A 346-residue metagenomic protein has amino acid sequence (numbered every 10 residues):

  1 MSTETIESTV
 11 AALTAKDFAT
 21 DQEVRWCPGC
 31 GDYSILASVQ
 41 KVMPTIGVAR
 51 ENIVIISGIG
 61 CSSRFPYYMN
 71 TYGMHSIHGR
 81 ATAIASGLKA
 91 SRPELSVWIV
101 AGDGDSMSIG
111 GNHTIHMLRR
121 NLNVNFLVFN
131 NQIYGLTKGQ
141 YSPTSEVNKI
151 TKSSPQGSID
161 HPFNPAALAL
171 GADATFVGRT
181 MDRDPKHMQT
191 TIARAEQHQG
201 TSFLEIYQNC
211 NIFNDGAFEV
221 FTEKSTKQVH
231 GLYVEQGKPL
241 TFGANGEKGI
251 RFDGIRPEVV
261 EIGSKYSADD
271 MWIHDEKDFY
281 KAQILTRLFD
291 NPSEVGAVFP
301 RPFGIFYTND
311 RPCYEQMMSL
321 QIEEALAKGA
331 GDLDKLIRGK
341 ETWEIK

Functional and structural regions predicted by a protein language model:
S2-A12, D21, I212-K346: Flexible, low-complexity linker and terminal segments
I6-A12, K16-I77: Active-site diphosphate/adenylate-binding microenvironment
Q22, A49-I53, S91-V97, R119-N125 (+4 more regions): Short coil/turn connectors at secondary-structure junctions
A37-V42, I109-H113, M188-Q189, A282-P292: Short alpha-helical segments and helix-capping/turn motifs at coil-helix boundaries
I56-G58, T180, E205-Y207, F306-T308: Generic beta-strand/beta-sheet core signal
S57-G135, Q189: Thiamine diphosphate
G60-C61, N131, N209, D310-P312: Short, glycine-/Ser/Thr-/acidic-enriched flexible segments
I109-V124, F129, I133-K277: Glycine-rich ThDP/TPP pyrophosphate-binding loop and its adjacent helix/strand module within ThDP-dependent enzymes
